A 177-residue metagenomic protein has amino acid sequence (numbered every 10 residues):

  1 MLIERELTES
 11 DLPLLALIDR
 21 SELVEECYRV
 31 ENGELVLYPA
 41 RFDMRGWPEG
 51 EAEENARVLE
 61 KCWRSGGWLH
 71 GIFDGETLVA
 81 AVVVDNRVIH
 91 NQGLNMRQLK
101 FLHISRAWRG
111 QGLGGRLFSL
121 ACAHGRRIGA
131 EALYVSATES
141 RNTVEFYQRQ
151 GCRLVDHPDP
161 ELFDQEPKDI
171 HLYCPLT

Functional and structural regions predicted by a protein language model:
E9, L17-N95, K100, S105-R106 (+2 more regions): Acetyl-CoA-dependent GNAT
I104, G110-A123, Q148-R149: Conserved acetyl-CoA-binding loop-helix of GNAT-fold acetyltransferases
G125-T138: Conserved GNAT acetyl-CoA-binding A-motif
S136-S140, Q150, H157-T177: C-terminal "cap" of GNAT-fold acetyltransferases
T143: Helix-turn-helix
